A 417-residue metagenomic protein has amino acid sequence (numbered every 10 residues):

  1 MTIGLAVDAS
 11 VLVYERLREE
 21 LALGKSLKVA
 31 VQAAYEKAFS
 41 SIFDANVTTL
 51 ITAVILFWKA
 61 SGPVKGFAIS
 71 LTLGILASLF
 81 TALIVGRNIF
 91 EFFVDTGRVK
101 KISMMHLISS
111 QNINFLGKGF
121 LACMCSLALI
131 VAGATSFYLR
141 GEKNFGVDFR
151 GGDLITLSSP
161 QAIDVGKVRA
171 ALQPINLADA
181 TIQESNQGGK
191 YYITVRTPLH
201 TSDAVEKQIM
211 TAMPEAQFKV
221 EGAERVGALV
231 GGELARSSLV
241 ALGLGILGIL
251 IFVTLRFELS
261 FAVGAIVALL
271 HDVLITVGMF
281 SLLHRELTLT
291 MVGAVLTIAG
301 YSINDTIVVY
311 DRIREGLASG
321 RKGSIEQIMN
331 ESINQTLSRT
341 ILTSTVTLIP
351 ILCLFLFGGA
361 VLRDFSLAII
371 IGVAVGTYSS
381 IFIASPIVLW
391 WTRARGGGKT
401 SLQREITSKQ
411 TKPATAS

Functional and structural regions predicted by a protein language model:
M1-S417: A structural signal for conserved, well-ordered secondary-structure elements that form binding/interaction cores
